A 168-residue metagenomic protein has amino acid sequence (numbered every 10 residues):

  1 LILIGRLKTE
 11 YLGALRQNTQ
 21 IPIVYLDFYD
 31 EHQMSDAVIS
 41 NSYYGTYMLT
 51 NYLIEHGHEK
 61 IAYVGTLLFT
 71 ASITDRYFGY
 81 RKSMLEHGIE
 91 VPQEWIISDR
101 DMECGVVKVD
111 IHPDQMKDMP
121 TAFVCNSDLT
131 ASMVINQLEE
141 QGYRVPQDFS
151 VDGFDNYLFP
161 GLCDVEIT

Functional and structural regions predicted by a protein language model:
L1, I23, L53, Y80 (+3 more regions): Hydrophobic structural packing positions in well-ordered secondary structure
I4-G5, H56, S72, N126-S127 (+1 more regions): Replace "coordinates the UDP/GDP/TDP-sugar" with "coordinates nucleotide-activated sugar donors
I4-Y44, L129, D155-E166: Flexible loop/hinge segments that line or gate small-molecule binding clefts
L26-F28, V64, D148, D152-F154: Generic beta-sheet signal
D36-Y63, F78, K82, E103-P113 (+1 more regions): Hydrophobic alpha-helical segments within soluble ligand-binding/sensing domains
E59-K60, V91-W95, V145-V151: Short acidic capping loops at alpha-helix termini that bridge into adjacent secondary structure
R81-V106: Short beta-strand elements in bilobed, periplasmic/extracellular small-molecule ligand-binding domains
K108-T168: Flexible loop/turn connectors
